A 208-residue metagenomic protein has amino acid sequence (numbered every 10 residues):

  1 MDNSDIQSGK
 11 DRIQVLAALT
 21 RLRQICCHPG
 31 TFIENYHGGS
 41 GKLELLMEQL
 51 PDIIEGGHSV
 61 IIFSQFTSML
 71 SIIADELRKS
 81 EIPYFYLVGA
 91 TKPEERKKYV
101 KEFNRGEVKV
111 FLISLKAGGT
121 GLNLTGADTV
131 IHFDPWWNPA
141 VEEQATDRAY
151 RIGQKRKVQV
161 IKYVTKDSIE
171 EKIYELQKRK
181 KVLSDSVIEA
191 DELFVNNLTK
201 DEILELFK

Functional and structural regions predicted by a protein language model:
M1-L122, L193, N197-K208: Conserved Helicase C-terminal RecA-like lobe
E95, V110-F194, L198: SF2 helicase/translocase ATPase core recognition
